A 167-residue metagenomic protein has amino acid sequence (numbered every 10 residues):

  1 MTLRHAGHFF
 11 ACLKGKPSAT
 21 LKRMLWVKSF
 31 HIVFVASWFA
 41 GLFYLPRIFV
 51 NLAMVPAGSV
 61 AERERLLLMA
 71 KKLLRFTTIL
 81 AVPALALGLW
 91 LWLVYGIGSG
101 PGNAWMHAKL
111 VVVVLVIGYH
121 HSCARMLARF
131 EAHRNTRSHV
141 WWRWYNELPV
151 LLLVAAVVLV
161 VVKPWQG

Functional and structural regions predicted by a protein language model:
A6-A11: Short hydrophobic alpha-helical segments enriched in small aliphatic residues
C12-L13, W165: Compositionally biased, intrinsically disordered low-complexity segments
L21-G167: Polytopic transmembrane helical bundles with strong interfacial aromatic enrichment
